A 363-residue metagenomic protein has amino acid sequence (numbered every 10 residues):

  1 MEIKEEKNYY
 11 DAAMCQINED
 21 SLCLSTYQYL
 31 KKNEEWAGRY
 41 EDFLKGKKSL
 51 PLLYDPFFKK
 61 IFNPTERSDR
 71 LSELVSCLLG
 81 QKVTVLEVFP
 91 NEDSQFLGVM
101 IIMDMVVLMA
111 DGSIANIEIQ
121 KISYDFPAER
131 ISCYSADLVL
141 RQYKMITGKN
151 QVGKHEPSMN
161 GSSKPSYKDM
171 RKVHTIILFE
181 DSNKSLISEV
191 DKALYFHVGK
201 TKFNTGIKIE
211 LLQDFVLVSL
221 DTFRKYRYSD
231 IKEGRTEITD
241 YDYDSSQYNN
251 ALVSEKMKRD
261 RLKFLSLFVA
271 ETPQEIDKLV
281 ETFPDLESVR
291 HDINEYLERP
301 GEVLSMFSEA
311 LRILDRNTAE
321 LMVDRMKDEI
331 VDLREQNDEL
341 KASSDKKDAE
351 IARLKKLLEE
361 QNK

Functional and structural regions predicted by a protein language model:
M1-K363: Elongated, amphipathic alpha-helical interaction scaffolds
